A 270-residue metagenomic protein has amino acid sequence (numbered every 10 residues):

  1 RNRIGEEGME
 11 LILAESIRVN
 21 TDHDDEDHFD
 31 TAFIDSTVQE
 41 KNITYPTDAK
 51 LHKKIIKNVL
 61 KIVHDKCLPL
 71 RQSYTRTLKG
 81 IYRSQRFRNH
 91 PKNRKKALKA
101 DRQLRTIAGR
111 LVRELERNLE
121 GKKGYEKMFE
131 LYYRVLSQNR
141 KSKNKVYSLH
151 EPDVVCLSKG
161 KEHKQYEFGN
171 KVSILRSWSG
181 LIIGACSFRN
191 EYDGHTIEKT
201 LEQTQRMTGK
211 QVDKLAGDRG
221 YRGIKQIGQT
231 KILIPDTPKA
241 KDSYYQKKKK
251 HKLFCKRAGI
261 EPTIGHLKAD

Functional and structural regions predicted by a protein language model:
R1, D30-E40, I174, G180 (+3 more regions): Short, conserved catalytic/metal-binding motifs centered on acidic residues
R1-E151: Active-site- or DNA-interface-adjacent structural scaffold in DNA-acting proteins
N2, Y45, S187-N190, K210 (+2 more regions): Hydrophobic alpha-helical scaffolding
V38, R88, A108-R110, L175-I182 (+2 more regions): Short acidic (Asp/Glu) and glycine-rich catalytic loops that position anionic groups and cofactors
L149-K164: Flexible, glycine/threonine-enriched loop-and-boundary segments that flank and lead into catalytic domains of large
C156-S158, L181-I183, E191-D193, Y221-K225 (+1 more regions): Flexible loop/turn segments at secondary-structure boundaries
K161-M207: Electropositive, glycine- and tryptophan-enriched low-complexity nucleic-acid-binding patches
G209, D213-D270: Helix-centered, glycine/charged polyanion-binding patches within enzymatic domains that contact phosphate-containing
